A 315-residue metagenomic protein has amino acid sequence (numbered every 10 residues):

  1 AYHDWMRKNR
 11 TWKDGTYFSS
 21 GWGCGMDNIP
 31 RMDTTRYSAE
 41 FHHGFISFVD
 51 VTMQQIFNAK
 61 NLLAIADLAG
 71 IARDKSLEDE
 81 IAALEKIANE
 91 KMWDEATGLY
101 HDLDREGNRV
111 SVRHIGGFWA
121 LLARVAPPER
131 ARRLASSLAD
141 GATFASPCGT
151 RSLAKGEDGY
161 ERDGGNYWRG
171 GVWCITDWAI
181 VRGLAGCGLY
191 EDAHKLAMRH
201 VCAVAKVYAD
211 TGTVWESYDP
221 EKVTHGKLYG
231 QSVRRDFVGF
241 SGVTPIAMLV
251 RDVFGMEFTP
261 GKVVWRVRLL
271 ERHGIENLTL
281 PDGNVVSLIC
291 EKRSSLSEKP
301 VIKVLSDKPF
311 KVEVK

Functional and structural regions predicted by a protein language model:
A1-C24, F48-T52, I56, G171-A193 (+4 more regions): Aromatic-rich carbohydrate-recognition surfaces in CAZymes
A1-W12, Q54, N61-A64, D79-D94 (+1 more regions): Alpha-helical scaffold segments in carbohydrate-active enzymes
T11-S47, K86-V172, A205-Q231, M248-F254 (+3 more regions): Extended glycan-interaction surfaces of carbohydrate-active proteins
R31-A69, D74-N89: Internal metal/ion-chelating core segments
M53-A72, W119-R130, W178-Y190, M248-E257: Well-ordered alpha-helical scaffold segments within catalytic/enzyme domains
A72-D79, A83-A88, E95, A185-K195 (+1 more regions): Beta-rich accessory regions
E129-T143, H194-V201, M256-H273: Short alpha-helical "patches" and their helix-cap loops
V233-G274: Catalytic cores of secreted or luminal carbohydrate-active enzymes
